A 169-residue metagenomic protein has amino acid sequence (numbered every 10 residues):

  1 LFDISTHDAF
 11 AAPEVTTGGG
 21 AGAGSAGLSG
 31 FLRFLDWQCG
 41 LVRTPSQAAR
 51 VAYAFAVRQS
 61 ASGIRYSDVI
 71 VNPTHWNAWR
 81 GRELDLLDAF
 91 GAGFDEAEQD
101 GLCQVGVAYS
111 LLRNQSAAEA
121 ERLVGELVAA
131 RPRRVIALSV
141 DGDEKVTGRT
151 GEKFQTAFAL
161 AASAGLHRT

Functional and structural regions predicted by a protein language model:
L1-H167: Metal-cofactor-binding active-site regions of metalloenzymes
